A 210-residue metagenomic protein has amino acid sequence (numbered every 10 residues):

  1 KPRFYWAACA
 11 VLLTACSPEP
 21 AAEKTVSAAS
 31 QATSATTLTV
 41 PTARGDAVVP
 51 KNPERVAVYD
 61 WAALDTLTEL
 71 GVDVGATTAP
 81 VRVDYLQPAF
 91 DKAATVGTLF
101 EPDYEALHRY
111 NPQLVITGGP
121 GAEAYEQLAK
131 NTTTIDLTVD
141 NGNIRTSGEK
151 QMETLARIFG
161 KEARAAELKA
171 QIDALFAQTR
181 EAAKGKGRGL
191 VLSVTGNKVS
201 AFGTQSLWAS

Functional and structural regions predicted by a protein language model:
R3-A7, A15-Y59, A163-L192: Bacterial Sec-exported substrate-binding components of ABC uptake systems
N52-V72, R145, K150-M152, K169 (+2 more regions): N-terminal hydrophobic signal/anchor transmembrane helix of membrane proteins
R55, D60-R109: A short, structured surface patch at a secondary-structure boundary
Y59-D60, T117-P120: Replace "coordinates the UDP/GDP/TDP-sugar" with "coordinates nucleotide-activated sugar donors
A79-V83, G121-A122, T138-N143: Short, acidic/turn-prone active-site loops that include or flank metal/cofactor- and phosphate-binding residues
V81-L86, F202-S210: Alpha-helical, coiled-coil/dimerization segments enriched in small aliphatic residues
N111-T117: Proline-aspartate-enriched helix->loop->beta-strand connector
N131-N197: Extracytoplasmic substrate-binding proteins
